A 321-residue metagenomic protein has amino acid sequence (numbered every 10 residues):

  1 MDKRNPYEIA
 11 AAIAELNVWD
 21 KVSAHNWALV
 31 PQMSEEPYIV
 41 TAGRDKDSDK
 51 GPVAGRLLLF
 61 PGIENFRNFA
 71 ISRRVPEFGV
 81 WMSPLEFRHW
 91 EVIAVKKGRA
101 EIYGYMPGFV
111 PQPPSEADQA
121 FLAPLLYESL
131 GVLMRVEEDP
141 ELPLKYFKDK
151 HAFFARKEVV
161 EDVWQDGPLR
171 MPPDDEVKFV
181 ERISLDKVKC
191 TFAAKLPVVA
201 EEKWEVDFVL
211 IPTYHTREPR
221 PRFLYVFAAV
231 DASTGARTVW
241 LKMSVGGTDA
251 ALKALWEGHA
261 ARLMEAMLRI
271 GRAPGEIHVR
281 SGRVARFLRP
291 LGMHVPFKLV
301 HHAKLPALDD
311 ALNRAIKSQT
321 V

Functional and structural regions predicted by a protein language model:
M1-V321: Secondary-structure boundary/capping micro-motif
